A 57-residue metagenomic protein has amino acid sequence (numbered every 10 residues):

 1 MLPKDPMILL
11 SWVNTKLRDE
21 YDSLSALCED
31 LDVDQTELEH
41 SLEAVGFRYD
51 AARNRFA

Functional and structural regions predicted by a protein language model:
M1-D19, S23: N-terminal acidic leader/helix
L27-C28: Short alpha-helical "recognition helix" segments of helix-turn-helix
D34-R48: Short acidic, Pro/Gly- and aromatic-enriched capping/linker segments at domain boundaries
A51: Short, acidic, Ser/Thr-enriched surface-loop or helix-capping motifs
